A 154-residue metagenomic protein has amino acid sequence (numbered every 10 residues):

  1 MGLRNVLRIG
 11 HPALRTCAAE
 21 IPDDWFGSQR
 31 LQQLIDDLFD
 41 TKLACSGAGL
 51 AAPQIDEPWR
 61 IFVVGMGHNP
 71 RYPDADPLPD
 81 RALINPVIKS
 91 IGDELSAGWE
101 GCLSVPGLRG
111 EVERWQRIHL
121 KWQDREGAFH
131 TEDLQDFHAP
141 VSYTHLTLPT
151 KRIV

Functional and structural regions predicted by a protein language model:
M1-L146: Positively charged
T150-V154: Single conserved hydrophobic/aromatic residue that forms the stacking wall/gate of nucleotide- or nucleobase-binding
